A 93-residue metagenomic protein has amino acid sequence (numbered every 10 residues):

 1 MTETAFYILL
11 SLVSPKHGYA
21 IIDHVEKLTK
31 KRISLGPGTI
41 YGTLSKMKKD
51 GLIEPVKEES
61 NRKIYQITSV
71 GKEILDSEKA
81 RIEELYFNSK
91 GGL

Functional and structural regions predicted by a protein language model:
M1-T39: N-terminal helix-turn-helix DNA-binding core of bacterial DNA-binding proteins
L9-L12, L35, L44, L52 (+1 more regions): Generic leucine side-chain signal with a strong bias for well-ordered alpha-helical environments
I40-Y41, M47: Basic amphipathic alpha-helical segments that dock to polyanions
K48-S60, Q66: Beta-hairpin "wing" of winged helix-turn-helix
S60-K79: Basic, amphipathic "hinge/linker" alpha-helix immediately C-terminal to the N-terminal HTH DNA-binding motif
D76-L93: Amphipathic alpha-helical dimerization/coiled-coil segments that flank or bridge DNA-binding/regulatory modules
